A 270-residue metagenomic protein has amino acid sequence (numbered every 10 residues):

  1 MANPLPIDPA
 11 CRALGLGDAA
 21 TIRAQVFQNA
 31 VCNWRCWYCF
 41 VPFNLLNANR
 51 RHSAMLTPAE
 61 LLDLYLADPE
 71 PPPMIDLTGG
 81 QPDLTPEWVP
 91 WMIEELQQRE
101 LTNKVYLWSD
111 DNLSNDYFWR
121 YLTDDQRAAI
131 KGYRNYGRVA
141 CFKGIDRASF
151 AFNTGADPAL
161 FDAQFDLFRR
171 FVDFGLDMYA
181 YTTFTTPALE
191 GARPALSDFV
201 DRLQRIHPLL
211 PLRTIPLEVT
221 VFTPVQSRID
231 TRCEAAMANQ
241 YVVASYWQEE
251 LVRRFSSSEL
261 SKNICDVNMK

Functional and structural regions predicted by a protein language model:
M1-Q28, W37, V41-N47: N-terminal [4Fe-4S]-dependent radical SAM core
A24-Q25, P58-A67: Short, charged beta->alpha transition segments
Q25, N29-C32, I75: Residue-level signal for mature regions of secreted extracellular proteins and peptides
N33-W34, L84: N-terminal capping/small domains of soluble enzymes
P42-L56, D68-M92, R99-A163, Y179: Core AdoMet radical
L61-L64, M92-L96, D125-R127, A163-L167 (+1 more regions): A general structural detector for well-ordered alpha-helical segments in enzyme core domains, enriched
Q98-N103, I206-L210: Short helix-capping segments at alpha-helix termini
A159, D166-K270: Auxiliary Fe-S-binding modules of radical SAM enzymes
